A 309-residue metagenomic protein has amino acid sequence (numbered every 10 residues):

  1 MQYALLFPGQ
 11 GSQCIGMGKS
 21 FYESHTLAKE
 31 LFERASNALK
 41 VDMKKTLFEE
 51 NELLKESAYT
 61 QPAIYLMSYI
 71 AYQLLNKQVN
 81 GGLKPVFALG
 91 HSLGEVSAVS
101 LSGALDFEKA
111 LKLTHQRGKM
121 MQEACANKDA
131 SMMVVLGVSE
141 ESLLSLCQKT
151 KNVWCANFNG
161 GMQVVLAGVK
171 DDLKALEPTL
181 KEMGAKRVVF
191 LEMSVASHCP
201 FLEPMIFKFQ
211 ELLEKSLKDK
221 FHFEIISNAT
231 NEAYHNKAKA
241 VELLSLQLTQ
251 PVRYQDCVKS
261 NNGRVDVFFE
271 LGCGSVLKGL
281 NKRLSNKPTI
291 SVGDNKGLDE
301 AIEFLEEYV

Functional and structural regions predicted by a protein language model:
M1, L83, M183, F221 (+1 more regions): Structured loop/turn residues at beta-strand edges in well-structured enzyme cores
M1-S142, R187, L191, V267-K296 (+2 more regions): FabD-like malonyl-/acyl-CoA
G11-S12, G103-T249: Alpha/beta catalytic cores of group-transfer enzymes, especially the acyltransferase/condensing modules of polyketide
T60-P62, A196, P251: Glycine-rich phosphate/pyrophosphate-binding beta-alpha loops
E211-L212, L217, K259, R264 (+2 more regions): NAD(P)-dependent dehydrogenase/reductase Rossmann-like domain
T249-D266: A short, acidic, amphipathic alpha-helical segment used as a generic capping/interface helix at domain edges
